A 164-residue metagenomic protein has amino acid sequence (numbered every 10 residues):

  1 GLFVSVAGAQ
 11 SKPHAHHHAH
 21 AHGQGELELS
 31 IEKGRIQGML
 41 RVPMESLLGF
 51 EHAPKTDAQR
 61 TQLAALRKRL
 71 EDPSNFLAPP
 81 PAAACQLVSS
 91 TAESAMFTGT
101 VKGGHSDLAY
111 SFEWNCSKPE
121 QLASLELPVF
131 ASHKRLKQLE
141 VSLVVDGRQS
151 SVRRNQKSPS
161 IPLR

Functional and structural regions predicted by a protein language model:
G1-F3: Bacterial N-terminal signal peptides
S5-A7: N-terminal non-cleavable signal-anchor helices
A9-A19: Cleaved targeting-peptide boundary
H17-R164: N-terminal soluble domains immediately following signal/targeting peptides that reside in extracytoplasmic
